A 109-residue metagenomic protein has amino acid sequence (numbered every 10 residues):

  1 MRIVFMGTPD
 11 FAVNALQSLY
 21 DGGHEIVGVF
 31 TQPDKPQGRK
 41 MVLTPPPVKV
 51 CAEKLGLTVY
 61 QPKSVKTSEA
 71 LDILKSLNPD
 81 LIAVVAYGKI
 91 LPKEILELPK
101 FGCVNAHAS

Functional and structural regions predicted by a protein language model:
M1-S109: One-carbon transfer enzymes
